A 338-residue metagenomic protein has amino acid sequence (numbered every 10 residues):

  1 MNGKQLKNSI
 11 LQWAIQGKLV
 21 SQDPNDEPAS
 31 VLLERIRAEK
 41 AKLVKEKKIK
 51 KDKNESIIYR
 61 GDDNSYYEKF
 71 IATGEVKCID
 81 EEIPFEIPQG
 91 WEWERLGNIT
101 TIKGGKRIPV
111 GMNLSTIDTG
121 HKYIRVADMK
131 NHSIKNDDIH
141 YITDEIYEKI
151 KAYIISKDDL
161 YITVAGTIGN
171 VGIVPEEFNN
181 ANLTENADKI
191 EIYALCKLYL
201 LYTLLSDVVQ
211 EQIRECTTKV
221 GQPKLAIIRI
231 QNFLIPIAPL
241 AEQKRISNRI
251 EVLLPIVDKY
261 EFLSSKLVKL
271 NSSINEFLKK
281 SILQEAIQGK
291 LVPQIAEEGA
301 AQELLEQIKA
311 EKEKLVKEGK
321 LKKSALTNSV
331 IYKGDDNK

Functional and structural regions predicted by a protein language model:
K4, I15, E92, L200 (+1 more regions): Amphipathic alpha-helical segments
K7-V76, D258, N271-S272, E276-D336: Extended, domain-scale alpha-helical bundle/helix-rich regions
S9, K18, K77-R107, K244 (+4 more regions): Non-catalytic DNA-recognition/assembly elements of restriction-modification systems
Q22, D26, F85-Q89, E148 (+8 more regions): Hydrophobic alpha-helical scaffolding
K42-K45, I49-K53, R60, I79 (+6 more regions): Low-complexity, Lys/Gly-biased intrinsically disordered segments
L96-P109, G120-H132, Y153-N170, N182-A187 (+2 more regions): Short Ser/Thr-interspersed hydrophobic loop/turn segments at strand-loop and sheet-helix junctions that line or gate
K149-I154, E177-N179: Short, surface-exposed secondary-structure edge patches
V164-T167, N180-D188, L198, T218-L240: A short glycine-rich beta-alpha junction/loop motif
